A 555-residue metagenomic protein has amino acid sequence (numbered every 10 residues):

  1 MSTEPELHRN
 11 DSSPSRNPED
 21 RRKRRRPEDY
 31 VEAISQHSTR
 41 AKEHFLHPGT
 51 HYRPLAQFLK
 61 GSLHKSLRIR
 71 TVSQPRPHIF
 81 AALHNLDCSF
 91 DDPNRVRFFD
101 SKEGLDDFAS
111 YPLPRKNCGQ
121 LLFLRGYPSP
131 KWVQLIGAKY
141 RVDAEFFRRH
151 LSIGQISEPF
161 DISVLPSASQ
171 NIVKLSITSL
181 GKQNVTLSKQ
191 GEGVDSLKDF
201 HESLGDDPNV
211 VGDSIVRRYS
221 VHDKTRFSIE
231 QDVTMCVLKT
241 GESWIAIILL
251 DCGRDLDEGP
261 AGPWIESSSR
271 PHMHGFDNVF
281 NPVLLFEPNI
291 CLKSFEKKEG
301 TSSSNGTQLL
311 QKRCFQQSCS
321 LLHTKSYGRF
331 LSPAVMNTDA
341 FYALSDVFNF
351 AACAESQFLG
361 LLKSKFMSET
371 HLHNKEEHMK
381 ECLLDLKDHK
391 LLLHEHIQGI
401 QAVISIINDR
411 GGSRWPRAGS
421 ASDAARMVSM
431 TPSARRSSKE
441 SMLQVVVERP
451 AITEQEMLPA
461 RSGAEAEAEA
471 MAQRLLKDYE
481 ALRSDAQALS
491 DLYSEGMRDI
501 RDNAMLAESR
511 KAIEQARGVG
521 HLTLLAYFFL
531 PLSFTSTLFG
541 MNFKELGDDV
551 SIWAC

Functional and structural regions predicted by a protein language model:
S2-H378, D385-L392: Extended N-terminal soluble domains of membrane/secretory-pathway proteins
R148, S157, A504, G540 (+1 more regions): Hydrophobic alpha-helical segments
V335, D339, F350-A351, G360-S536: Membrane-associated alpha-helical segments
L525-C555: Alpha-helical transmembrane anchor segments
